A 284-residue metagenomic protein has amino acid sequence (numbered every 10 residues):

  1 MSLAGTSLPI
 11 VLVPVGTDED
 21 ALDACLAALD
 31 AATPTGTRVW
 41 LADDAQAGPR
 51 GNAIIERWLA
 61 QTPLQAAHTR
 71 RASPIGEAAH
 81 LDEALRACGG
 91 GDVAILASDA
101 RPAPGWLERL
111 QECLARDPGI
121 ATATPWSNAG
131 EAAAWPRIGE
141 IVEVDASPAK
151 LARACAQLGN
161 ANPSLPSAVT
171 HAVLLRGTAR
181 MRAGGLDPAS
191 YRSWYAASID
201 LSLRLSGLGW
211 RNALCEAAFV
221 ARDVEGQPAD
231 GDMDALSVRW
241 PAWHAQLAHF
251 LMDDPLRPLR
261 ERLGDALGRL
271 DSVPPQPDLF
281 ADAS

Functional and structural regions predicted by a protein language model:
D18-A31: Short, well-formed alpha-helical segments that are part of the catalytic scaffolds of diverse glycosyltransferases
D30-T69: Acidic donor-binding segment of Leloir-type glycosyltransferases
R71-C88: Glycine-rich, basic loop-to-helix element that forms the pyrophosphate-binding segment of sugar-nucleotide handling
G90-R101: Short beta-strand-to-loop acidic/aromatic patch adjacent to the donor-nucleotide binding site
P104-I141: Conserved donor NDP-sugar-binding/catalytic core segment of glycosyltransferases
E143-V144, L151-L175: A recurrent flexible, glycine/aromatic-enriched loop bordering the glycosyltransferase active site that acts as
P166-A172, M181-L214, A218-A221, Q227: Donor nucleotide-sugar recognition loop
L203-Q276: Active-site-adjacent helix/loop segment of glycosyltransferases that harbors family-specific signature motifs
